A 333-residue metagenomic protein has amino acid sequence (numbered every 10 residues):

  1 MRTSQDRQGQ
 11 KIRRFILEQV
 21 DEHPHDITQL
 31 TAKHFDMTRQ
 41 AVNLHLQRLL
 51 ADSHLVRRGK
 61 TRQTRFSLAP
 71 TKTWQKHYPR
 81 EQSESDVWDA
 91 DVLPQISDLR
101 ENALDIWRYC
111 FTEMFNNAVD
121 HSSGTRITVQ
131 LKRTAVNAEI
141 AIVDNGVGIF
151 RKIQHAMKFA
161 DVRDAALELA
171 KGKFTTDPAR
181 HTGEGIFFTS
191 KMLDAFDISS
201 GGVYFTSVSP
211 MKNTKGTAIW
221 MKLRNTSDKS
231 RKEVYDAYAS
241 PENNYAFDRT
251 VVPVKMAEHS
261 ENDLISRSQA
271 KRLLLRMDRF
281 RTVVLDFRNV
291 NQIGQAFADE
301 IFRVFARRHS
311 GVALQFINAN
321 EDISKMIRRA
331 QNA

Functional and structural regions predicted by a protein language model:
M1-T112, H121-R126, Q154, E233-D278 (+1 more regions): Bergerat-fold GHKL ATPase/HATPase_c domain
V56, T61-W74, A118-E233: Conserved beta-strand-loop-beta-strand hairpin that lines the nucleotide-binding pocket of ATP/GTP-utilizing enzymes
T176, S227-D228, S260-D263, V290-I293: Short acidic, S/G/P-rich loop/turn micro-motifs used as interaction or catalytic elements
N213-K215, R276-R279: A structural signal for short secondary-structure junctions
F280-I293: Short, glycine-/small-residue-enriched flexible loop/hinge segments at domain edges that mediate gating
G294-D299, K325-I327: A short acidic (Asp/Glu
F297-H309: Short, non-transmembrane amphipathic alpha-helical segments
